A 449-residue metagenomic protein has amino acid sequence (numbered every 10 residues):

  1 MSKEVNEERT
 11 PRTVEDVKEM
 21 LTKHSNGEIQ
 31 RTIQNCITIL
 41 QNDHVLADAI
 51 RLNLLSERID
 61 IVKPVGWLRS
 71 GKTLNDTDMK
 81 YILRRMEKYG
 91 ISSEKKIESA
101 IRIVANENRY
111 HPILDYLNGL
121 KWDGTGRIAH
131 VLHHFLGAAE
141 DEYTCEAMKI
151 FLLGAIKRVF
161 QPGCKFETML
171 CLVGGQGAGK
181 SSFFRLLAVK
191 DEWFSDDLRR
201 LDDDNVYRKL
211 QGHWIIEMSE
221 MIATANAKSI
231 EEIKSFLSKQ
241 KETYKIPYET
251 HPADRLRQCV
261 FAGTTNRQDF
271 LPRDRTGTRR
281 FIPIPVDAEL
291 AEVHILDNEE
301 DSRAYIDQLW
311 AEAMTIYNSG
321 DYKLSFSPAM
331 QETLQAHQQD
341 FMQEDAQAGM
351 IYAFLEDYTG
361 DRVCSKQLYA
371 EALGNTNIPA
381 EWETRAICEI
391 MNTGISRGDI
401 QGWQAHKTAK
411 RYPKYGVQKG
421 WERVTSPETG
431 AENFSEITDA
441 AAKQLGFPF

Functional and structural regions predicted by a protein language model:
M1-R127, E142, E146, N377-W382 (+3 more regions): N-terminal nucleic-acid engagement/recognition segments and initiation subdomains in replication, restriction
I101-Q211, K366: P-loop NTPase catalytic core of nucleic-acid-dependent motor ATPases
V206-Q211, I246-T264: AAA+/SF3 P-loop NTPase mechanochemical coupling elements
I215-L237, L271-G277: Conserved AAA+/SF3 P-loop NTPase catalytic/coupling segment centered on the Walker-B
I230-A253: Conserved catalytic/switch belt of AAA+ P-loop NTPases
L271-E292: A short helix-turn-beta junction within AAA+ P-loop NTPase domains corresponding to the substrate/partner-engaging
A304-H337: Long, low-complexity, charged/polar intrinsically disordered regions in eukaryotic proteins
L324-F449: DNA transaction DNA-binding modules
